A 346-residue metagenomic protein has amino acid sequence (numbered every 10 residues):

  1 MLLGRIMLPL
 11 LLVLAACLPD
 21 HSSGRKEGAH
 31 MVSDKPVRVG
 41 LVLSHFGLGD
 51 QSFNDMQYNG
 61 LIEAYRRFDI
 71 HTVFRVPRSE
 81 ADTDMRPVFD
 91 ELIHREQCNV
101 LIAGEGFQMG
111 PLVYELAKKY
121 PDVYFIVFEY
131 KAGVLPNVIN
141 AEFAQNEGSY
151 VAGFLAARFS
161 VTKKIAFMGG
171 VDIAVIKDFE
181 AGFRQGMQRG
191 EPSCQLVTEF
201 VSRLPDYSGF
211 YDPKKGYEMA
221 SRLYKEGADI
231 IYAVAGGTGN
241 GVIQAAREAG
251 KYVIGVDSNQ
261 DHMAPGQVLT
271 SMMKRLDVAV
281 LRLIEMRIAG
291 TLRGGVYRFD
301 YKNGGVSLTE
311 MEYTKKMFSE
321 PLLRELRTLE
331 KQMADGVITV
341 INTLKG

Functional and structural regions predicted by a protein language model:
L2, S22-S23: Intrinsically disordered, low-complexity regions enriched in serine, threonine, proline and polar/charged residues
L2-P9: Sec-dependent signal peptide recognition, specifically the positively charged N-region followed immediately by
P9-L10, R282: Intrinsically disordered and other compositionally biased segments
L11-L18: Hydrophobic h-region of N-terminal signal peptides that target proteins for export in Gram-negative bacteria
L18, R25-G346: A residue-level marker of the well-folded mature domains of exported/periplasmic proteins
